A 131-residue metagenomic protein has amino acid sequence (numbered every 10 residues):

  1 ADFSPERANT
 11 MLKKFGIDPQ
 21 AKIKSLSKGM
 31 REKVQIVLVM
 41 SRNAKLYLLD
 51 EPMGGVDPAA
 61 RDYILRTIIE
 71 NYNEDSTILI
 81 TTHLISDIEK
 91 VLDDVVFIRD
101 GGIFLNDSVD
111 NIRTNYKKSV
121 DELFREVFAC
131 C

Functional and structural regions predicted by a protein language model:
A1-K28, V34: ABC-family P-loop ATPase nucleotide-binding domains
Y47-E51: Catalytic Walker B motif of ABC-type/P-loop ATPase nucleotide-binding domains
R61-E74: Helical segment within the ABC ATPase nucleotide-binding domain
S76-L84: Conserved H-loop
I88-K90: A short, surface-exposed alpha-helical micro-motif characterized by mixed small hydrophobic and charged/polar residues
N106-D107: ABC ATPase "signature
